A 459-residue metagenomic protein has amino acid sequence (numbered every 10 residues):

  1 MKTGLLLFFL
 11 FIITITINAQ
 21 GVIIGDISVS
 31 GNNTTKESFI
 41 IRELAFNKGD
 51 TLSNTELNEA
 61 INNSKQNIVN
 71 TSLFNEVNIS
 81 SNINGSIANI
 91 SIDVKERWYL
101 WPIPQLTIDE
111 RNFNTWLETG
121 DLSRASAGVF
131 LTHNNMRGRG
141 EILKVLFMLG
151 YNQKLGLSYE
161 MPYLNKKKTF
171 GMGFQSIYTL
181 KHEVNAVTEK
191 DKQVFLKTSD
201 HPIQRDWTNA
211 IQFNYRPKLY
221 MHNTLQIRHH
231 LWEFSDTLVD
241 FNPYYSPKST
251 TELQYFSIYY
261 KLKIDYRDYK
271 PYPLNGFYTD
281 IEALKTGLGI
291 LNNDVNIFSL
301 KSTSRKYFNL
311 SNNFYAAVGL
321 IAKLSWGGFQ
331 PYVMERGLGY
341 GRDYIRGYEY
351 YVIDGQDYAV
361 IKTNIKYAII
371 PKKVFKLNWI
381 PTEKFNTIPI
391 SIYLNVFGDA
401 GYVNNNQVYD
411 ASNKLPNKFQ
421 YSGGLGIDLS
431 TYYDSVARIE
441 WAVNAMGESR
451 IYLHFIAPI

Functional and structural regions predicted by a protein language model:
M1-I23, I459: Bacterial Sec-dependent N-terminal signal peptides
Q20-N112, F130, K144-Y163, F298-S304 (+2 more regions): Periplasmic polypeptide-binding modules associated with outer-membrane biogenesis and secretion
N89, V94-Y259, R267, G337-D343 (+2 more regions): Gram-negative/organellar outer-membrane beta-barrel architecture
V94, Q226, A317-I321, N395-F397: Outer-envelope exported proteins of Gram-negative bacteria
I177-K181, E282-L288, K323-G327, N395-V403: Short glycine-rich beta-strand segments
Y255-T387: C-terminal outer-membrane beta-barrel translocator/porin domains of Gram-negative envelope proteins and their
A368-V374, I380-G423: Outer-membrane beta-barrel transmembrane domain signature
V408-P458: C-terminal beta-signal and terminal closure region of outer-membrane beta-barrel proteins
